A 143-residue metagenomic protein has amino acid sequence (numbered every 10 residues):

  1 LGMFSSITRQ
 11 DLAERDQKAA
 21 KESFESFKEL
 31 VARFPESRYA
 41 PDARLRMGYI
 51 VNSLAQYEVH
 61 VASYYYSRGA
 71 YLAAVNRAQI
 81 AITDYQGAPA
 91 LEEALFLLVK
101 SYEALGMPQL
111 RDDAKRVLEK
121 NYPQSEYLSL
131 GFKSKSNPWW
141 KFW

Functional and structural regions predicted by a protein language model:
L1-W143: Acidic, polar-rich low-complexity tracts and alpha-helical solenoid repeat scaffolds
